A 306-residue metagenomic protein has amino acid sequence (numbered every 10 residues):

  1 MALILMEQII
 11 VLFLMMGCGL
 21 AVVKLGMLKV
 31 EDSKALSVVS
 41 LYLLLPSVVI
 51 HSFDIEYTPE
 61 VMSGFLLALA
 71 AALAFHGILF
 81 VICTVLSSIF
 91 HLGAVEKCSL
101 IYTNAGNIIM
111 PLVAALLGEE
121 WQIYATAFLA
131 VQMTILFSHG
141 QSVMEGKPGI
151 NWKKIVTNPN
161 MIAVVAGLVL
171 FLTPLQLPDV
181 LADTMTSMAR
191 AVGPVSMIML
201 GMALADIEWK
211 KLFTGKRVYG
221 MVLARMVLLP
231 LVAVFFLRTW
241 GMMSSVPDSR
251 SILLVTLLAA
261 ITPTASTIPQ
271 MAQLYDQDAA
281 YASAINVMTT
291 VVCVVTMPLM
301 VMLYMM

Functional and structural regions predicted by a protein language model:
M1-M306: Alpha-helical transmembrane segments of multi-pass small-molecule/ion transporters
